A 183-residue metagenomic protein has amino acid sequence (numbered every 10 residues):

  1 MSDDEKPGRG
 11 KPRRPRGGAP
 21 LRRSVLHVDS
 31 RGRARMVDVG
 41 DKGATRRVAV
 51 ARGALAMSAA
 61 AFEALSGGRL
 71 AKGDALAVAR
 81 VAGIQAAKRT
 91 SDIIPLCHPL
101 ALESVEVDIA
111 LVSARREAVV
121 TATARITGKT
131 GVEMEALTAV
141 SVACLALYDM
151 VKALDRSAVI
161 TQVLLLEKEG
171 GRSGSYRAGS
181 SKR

Functional and structural regions predicted by a protein language model:
S2-L76, V81-R183: C-terminal binding/interaction regions
